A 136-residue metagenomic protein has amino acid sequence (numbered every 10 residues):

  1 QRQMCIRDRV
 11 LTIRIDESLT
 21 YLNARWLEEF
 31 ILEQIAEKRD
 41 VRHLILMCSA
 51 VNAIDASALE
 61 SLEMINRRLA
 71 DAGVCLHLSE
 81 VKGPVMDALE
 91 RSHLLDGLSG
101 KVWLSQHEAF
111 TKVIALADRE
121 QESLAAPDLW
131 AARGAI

Functional and structural regions predicted by a protein language model:
Q1-Q3, R7-I136: Cytosolic C-terminal regulatory domains/tails of membrane transporters and channels
